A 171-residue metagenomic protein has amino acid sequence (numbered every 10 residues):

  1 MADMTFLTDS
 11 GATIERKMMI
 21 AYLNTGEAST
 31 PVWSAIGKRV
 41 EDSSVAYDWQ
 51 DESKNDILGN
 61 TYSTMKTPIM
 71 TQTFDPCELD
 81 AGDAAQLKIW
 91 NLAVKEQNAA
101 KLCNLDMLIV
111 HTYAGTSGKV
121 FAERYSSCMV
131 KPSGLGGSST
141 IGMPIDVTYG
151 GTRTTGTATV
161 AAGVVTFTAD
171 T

Functional and structural regions predicted by a protein language model:
A2-L79, S127-I141: Solvent-exposed edge beta-strands and adjacent loop segments that serve as assembly or binding interfaces
K38-D42, L108-T155: Short beta-strand and beta-hairpin "edge-sheet" elements
I57-R124, T157-V160: Extracellular/virion structural assembly segments
N91, G142, V164-T166: General N-terminal targeting signals
T157-T171: Intrinsically disordered, low-complexity terminal/linker regions enriched in Pro/Ser/Gly and acidic residues
